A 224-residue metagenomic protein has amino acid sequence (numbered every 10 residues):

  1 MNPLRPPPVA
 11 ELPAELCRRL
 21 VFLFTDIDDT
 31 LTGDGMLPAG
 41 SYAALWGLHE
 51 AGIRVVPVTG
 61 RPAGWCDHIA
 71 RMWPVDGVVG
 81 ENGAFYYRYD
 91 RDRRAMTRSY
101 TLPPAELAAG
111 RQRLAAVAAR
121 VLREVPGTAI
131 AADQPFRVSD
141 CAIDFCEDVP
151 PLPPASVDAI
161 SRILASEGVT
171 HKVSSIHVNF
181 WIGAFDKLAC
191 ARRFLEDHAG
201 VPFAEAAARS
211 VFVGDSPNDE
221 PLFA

Functional and structural regions predicted by a protein language model:
M1-T25: Non-catalytic pre-domain segments flanking phosphatase-related domains
L16-G35, A191, F223: Asp-based phosphoryl-transfer active-site loop
F22, G77, R209-V211: Structural motif
T25, E81, V213-D215: Active-site flanking residues adjacent to catalytic metal/cofactor-binding acidic residues
T32, V56-V58, V213: Structural motif
M36-D133: Active-site phosphate-binding/coordination module
V117-A224: Conserved acidic, metal-coordinating active-site core of Asp-based, Mg2+-dependent phosphoryl-transfer enzymes
